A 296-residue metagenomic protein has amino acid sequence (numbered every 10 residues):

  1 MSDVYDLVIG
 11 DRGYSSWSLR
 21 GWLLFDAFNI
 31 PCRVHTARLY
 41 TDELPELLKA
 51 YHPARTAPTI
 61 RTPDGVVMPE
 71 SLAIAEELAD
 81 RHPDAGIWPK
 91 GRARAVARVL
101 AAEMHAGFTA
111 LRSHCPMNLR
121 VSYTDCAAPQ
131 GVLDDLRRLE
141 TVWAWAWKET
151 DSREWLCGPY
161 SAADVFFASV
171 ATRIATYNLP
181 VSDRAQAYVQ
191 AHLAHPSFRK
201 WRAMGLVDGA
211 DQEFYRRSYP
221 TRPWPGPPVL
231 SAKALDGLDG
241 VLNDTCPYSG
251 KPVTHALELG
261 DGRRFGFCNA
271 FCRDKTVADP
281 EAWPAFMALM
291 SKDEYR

Functional and structural regions predicted by a protein language model:
M1-A128, A256: GST-like domain detector, emphasizing the conserved glutathione-binding G-site in the N-terminal thioredoxin-like
G65, K251, A270, D274: Short Cys/His-rich local motifs and their 1-3 flanking residues in nucleic-acid-associated proteins and small
M104, F108-R199, G237: GST-like fold's C-terminal all-alpha helical module
K233-L242: Short, flexible, mixed-charge glycine/proline-rich loop motifs that serve as phosphate/nucleic-acid-contacting
N243, G262-F265: Residues immediately within or flanking Cys/His clusters that coordinate Zn2+ in small zinc-binding modules
C246-G250, E258-G260: Short cysteine-rich clusters marking metal-coordination/redox-active sites
P247, G266-A270: Cys/His/Pro-rich metal-binding microdomains
C272-M290: Short metal-binding segments enriched for Cys and/or His
